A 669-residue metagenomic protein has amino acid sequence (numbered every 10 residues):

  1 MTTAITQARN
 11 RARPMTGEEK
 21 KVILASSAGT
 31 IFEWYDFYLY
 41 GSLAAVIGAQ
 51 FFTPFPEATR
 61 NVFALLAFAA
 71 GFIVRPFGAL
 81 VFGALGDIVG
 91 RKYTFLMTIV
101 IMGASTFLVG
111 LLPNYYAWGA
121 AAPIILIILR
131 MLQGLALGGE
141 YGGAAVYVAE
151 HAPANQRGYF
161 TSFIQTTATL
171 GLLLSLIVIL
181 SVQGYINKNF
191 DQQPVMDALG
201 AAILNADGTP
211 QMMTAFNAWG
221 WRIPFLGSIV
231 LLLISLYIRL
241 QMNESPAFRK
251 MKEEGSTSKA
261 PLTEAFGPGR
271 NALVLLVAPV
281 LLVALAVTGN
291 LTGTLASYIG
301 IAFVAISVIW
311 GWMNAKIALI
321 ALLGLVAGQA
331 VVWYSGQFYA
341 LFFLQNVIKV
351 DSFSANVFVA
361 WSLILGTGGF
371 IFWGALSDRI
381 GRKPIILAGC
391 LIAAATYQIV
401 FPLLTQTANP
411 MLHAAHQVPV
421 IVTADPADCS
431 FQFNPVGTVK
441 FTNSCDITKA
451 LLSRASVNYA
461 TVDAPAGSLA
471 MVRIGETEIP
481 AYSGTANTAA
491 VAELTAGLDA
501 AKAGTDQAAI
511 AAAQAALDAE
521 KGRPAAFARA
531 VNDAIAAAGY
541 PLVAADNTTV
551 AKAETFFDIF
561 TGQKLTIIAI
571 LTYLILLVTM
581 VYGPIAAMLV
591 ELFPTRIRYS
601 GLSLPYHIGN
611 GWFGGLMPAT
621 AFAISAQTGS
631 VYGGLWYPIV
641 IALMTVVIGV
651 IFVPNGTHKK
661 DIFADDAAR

Functional and structural regions predicted by a protein language model:
Y40-G41, I179, Q183, N271-S362 (+5 more regions): Extracytoplasmic gate region of multi-pass secondary transporters
A44-F77, W118-I124: Extracellular/periplasmic helix-loop-helix junction of adjacent transmembrane segments in MFS-like secondary
T53, V100-G119, I392-A414, P541-V543 (+1 more regions): C-terminal ends and interior cores of transmembrane alpha-helices in multi-pass membrane transporters/permeases
F55-A69, I124, V347-L363, L565-A569 (+1 more regions): Loop-to-transmembrane helix entry
L65-A84, G103-S105, L170, A360-W373: Central cavity-lining transmembrane alpha-helices of secondary-active solute carriers, predominantly the Major
A136, G158-N187, L231, V400 (+1 more regions): Glycine-rich segments within core transmembrane alpha-helices of 12-TM secondary carriers
Q192-T209, L281-L295, P402-A569: Low-complexity, proline/glycine-enriched hydrophobic segments characteristic of transmembrane helices
S235-M242, V400-T407, V640-D666: Multi-pass alpha-helical transporter architecture, strongest for 12-TM Major Facilitator/SLC carriers used
